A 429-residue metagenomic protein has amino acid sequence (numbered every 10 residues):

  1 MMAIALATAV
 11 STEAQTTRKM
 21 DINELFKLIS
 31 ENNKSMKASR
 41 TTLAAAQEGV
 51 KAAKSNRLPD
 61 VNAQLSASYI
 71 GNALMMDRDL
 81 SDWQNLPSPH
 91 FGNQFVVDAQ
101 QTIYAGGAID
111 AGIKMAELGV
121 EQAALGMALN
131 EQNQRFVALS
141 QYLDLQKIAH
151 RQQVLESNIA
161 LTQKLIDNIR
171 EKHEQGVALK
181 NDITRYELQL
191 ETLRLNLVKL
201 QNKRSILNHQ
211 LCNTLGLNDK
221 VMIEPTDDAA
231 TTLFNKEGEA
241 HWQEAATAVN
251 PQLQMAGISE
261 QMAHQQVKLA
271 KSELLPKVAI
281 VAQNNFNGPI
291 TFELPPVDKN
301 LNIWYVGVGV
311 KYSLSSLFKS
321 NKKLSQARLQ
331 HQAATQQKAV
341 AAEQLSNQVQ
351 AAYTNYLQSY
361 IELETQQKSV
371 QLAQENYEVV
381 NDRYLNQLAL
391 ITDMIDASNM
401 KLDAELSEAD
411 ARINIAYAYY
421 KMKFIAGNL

Functional and structural regions predicted by a protein language model:
M1-T8: Bacterial N-terminal signal peptides
T12-N62, S66, D219-Q261, S313: Bacterial Sec-pathway N-terminal export signals of envelope proteins
Q15-R18, Q64-Q101, D227-K236, K268 (+2 more regions): Small/polar, glycine/serine/threonine/aspartate-rich low-complexity segments that form flexible
M20, E24, E48, N130-A245 (+3 more regions): Periplasmic alpha-helical coiled-coil/stalk elements that build and connect Gram-negative outer-membrane
F26, V96-D98, Y142, Q243 (+2 more regions): Membrane-embedded beta-strand positions in outer-membrane beta-barrel channels/transporters
K37-T41, K54-S55, P89, I103-E131 (+6 more regions): Sec/SRP-type N-terminal targeting helices
T192-L217, V370-N428: Short segments within alpha-helical structural elements
